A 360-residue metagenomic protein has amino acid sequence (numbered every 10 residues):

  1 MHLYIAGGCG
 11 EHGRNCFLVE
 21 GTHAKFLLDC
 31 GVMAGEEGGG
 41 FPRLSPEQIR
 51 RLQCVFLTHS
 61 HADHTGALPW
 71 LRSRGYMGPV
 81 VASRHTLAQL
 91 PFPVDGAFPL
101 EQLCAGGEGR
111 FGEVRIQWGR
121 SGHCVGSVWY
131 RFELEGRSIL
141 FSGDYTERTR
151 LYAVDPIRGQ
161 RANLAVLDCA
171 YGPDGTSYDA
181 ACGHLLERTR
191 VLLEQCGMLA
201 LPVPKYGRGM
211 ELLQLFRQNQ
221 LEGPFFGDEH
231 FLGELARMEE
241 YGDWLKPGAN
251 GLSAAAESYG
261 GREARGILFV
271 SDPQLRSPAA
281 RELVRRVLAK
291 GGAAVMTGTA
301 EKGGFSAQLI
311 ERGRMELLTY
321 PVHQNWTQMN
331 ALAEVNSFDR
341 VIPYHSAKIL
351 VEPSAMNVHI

Functional and structural regions predicted by a protein language model:
G7, L27-G31, L52-D63, A67-L68 (+9 more regions): Active-site neighborhood of phospho(di)ester-bond hydrolases with catalytic His/Asp-centered motifs
C9-R14, L18-L57, H61-A62, G66-G78 (+3 more regions): Pre-active-site segment of Zn-dependent metallo-hydrolases
E11, A254-I360: C-terminal regulatory/interaction regions
L18-G21, G109-L164: Catalytic core of the metallo-beta-lactamase
E47-R50, L71-Y76, P156-R161, V284-K290 (+2 more regions): Short, conserved loop/helix-junction motifs that constitute active-site signature segments in enzyme catalytic cores
H85-S127, L134-E135, E240-R265: Metallo-beta-lactamase
L167-G183, A200, K246-G248, L309-Q324: Glycine-rich phosphate-binding "P-loop"
Y178-G248, V335-I360: Binuclear metal-ion centers of metallo-dependent hydrolases, dominated by the metallo-beta-lactamase
